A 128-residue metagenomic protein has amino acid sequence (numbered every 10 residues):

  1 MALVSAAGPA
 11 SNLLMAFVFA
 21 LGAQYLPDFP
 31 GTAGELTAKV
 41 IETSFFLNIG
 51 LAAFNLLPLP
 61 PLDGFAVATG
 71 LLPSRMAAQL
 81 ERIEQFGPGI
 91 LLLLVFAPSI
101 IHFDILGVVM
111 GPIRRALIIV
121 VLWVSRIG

Functional and structural regions predicted by a protein language model:
M1-G128: Hydrophobic transmembrane alpha-helices and their immediate loop junctions in multi-pass integral membrane proteins
